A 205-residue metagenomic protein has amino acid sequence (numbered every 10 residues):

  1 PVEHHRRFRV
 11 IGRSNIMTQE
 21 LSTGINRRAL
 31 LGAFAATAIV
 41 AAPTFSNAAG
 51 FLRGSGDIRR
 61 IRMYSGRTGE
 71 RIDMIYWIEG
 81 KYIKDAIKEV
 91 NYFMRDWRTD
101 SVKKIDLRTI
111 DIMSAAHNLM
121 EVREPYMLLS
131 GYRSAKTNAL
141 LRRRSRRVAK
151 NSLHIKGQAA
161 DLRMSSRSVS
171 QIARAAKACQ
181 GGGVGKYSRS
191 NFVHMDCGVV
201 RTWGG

Functional and structural regions predicted by a protein language model:
P1-I25: N-terminal secretory signal peptides
R13-S14, R59-Y64, R147-G205: Catalytic cores and adjacent binding grooves of peptidoglycan-active enzymes
Q19-A29, A38-G54: N-terminal twin-arginine translocation
A42-D73: C-terminal segment of N-terminal export signals and the immediately downstream linker at the start of the mature
G66, W77, L129-R133, S165 (+1 more regions): Active-site-proximal beta-strand/loop segments in catalytic clefts of secreted hydrolases
E79-M127: Active-site acidic/histidine clusters and adjacent loop/turn architecture that either coordinate catalytic ions
I110-H117, N138, V169, A173: Extracytoplasmic/secreted envelope proteins and their assembly/folding machinery, especially bacterial periplasmic
H117-R143: Extended, low-complexity, intrinsically disordered C-terminal regulatory tails of eukaryotic serine/threonine kinases
